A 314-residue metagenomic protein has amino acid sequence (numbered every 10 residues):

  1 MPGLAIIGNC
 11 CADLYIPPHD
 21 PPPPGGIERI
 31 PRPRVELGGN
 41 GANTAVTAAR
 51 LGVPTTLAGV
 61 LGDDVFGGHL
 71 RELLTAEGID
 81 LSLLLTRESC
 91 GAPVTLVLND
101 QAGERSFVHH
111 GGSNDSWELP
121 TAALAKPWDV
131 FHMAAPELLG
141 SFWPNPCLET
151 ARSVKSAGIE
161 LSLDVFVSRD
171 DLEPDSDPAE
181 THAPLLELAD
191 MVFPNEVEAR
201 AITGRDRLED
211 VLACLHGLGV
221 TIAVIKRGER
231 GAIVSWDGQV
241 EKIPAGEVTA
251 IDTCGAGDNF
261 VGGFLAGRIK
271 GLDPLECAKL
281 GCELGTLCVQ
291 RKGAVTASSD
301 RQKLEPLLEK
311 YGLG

Functional and structural regions predicted by a protein language model:
M1-I6, R152-S156, P178, L208-G314: Conserved phosphate-binding/catalytic region of the ribokinase-like
M1-V60, V65-A76, A250-I251: Glycine-rich phosphate/adenosyl-contacting loop at the front of the ribokinase-like
V46, V94-L98, S106, G231-V234: Short beta-strand scaffold segments in enzyme catalytic cores
T55, L81, L161-S162: Hydrophobic beta-strand scaffold residues
L73-C90: A glycine-rich helix N-cap at a beta->alpha junction
T86-R87, V97-P144: Conserved phosphate-binding/catalytic loop of the ribokinase/pfkB sugar-kinase fold
A123-L124, P184-L185, H216: Structural alpha-helical scaffold elements that stabilize or flank donor/cofactor-binding regions in carbohydrate
V130-A213, R230-A232: Conserved beta-alpha-beta core of the PfkB/ribokinase-like small-molecule kinase fold
